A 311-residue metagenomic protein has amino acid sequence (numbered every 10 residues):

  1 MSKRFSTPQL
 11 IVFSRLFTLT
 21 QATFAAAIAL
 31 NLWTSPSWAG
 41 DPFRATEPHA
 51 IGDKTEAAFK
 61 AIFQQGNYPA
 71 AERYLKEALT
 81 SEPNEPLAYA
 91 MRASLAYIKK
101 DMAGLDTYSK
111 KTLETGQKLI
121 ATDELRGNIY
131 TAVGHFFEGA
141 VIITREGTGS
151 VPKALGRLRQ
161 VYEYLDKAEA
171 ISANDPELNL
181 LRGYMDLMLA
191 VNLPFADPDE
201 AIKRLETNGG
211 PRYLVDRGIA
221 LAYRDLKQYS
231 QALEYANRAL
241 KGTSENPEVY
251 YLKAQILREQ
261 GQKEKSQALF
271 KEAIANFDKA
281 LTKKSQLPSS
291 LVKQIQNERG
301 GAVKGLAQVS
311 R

Functional and structural regions predicted by a protein language model:
S2, F24, I28-I98, D106 (+1 more regions): N-terminal leader/linker segments that initiate helical-solenoid repeat arrays
R4-F24: Bacterial N-terminal signal peptides that target proteins for export
G40-H49, Y213, D225, E259-R311: Terminal, low-structured helical/coil segments at or just beyond the last alpha-helical repeat
D41-R44, D53, I62, P69 (+5 more regions): Short coil/linker segments at helix-helix boundaries
H49, P83, A121-E124, A173 (+4 more regions): Short coil turns that delineate tetratricopeptide repeat
I51-G52, P86-L87, E124-G127, P176-E177 (+4 more regions): Helix-start (N-cap) detector for alpha-helical repeat units in TPR-like alpha-solenoids, especially tetratricopeptide
M91, Y130, L181, G218 (+2 more regions): Canonical tetratricopeptide repeat
L95-A96, G134, V141, M185 (+5 more regions): TPR/TPR-like alpha-solenoid repeats
